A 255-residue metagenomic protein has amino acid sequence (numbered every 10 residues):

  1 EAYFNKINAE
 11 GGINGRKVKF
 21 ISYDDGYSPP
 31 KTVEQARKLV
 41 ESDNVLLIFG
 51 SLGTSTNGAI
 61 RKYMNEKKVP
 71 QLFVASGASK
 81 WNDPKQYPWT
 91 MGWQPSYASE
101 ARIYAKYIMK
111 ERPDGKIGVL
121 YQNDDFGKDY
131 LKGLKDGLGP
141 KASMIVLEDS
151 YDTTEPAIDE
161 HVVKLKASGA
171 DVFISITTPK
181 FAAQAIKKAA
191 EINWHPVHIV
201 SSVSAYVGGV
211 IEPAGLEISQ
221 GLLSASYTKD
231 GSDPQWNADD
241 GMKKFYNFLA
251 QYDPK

Functional and structural regions predicted by a protein language model:
E1, Y23-P30, L52-G53, L120-K128 (+3 more regions): Extracytoplasmic "Venus flytrap"
E1-F20, P140-S143: Signal peptide-proximal N-terminal region of secreted/periplasmic/extracellular or secretory-lumen proteins
K19, G115-G118, D171-V172: Residues that mark the start of a beta-strand
F20-S22, L147-S150: A structural preference for short, hydrophobic beta-strand core positions in alpha/beta folds
S22, G26-L46, K106-K110, P156-G169 (+1 more regions): Short, well-structured alpha-helical segments in soluble
P30, N44-D149, H198-Y227: Extracytoplasmic ligand/sensor domains, especially the bilobed periplasmic-binding protein
T54-N65, A170-I192: Hydrophobic alpha-helical
A189-K255: Extracellular/periplasmic periplasmic-binding protein-like sensory domains
